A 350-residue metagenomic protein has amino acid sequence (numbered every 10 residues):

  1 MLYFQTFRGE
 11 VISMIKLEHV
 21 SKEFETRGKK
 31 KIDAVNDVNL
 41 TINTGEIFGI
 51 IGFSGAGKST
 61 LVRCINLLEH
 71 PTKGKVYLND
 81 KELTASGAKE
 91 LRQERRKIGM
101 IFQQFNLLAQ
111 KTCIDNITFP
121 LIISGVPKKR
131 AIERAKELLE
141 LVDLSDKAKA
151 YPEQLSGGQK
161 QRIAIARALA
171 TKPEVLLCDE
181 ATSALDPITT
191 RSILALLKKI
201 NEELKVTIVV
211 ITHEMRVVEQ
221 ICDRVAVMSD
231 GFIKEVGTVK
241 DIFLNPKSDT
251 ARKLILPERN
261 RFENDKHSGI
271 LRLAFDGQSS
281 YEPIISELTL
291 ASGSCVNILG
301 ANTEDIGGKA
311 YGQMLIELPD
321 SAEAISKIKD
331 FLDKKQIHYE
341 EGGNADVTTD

Functional and structural regions predicted by a protein language model:
M14, E23-D37, G87-E90: A short, flexible loop at the N-terminus of ABC-type nucleotide-binding domains that lies
N66: Helix-to-loop junction immediately C-terminal to a conserved catalytic motif
K81-E82, T118, I122, K129-D146: Conserved ABC ATPase "signature" region
L83-G99, K128-K129, I242-P246: ABC ATPase NBD coupling module
A150-E153, T171, C178: Conserved signature/switch motifs of ABC ATPase nucleotide-binding domains
Y151-L155, Q159-Q161: Conserved ABC ATPase signature
V236-G237, N245: ABC ATPase "signature
